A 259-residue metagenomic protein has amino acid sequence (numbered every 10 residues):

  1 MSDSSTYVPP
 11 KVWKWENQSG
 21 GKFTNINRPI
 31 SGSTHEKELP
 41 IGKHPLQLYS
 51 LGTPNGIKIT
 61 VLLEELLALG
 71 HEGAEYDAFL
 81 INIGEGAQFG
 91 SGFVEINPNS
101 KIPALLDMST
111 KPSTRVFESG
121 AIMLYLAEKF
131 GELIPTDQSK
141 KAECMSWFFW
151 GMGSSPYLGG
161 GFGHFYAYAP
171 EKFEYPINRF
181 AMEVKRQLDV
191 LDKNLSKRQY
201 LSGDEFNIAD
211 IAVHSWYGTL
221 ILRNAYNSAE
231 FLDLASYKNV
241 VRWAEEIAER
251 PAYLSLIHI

Functional and structural regions predicted by a protein language model:
M1-N178, K185: GST-like domain detector, emphasizing the conserved glutathione-binding G-site in the N-terminal thioredoxin-like
S2-S4, L126, P135, S139 (+1 more regions): GST-like fold's C-terminal all-alpha helical module
A121, N239, A252: Residue-level recognition of oxygen-bearing side chains
H258-I259: Conserved small/polar residues in nucleotide/adenosyl-binding loops
